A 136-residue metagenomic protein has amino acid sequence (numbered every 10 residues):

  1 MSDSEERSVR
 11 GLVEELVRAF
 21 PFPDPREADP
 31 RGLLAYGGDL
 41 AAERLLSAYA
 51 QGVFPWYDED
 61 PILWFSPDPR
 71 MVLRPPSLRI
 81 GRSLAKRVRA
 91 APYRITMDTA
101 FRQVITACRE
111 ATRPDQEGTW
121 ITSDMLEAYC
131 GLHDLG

Functional and structural regions predicted by a protein language model:
M1-G136: N-acyltransferase acceptor-side catalytic subdomain
